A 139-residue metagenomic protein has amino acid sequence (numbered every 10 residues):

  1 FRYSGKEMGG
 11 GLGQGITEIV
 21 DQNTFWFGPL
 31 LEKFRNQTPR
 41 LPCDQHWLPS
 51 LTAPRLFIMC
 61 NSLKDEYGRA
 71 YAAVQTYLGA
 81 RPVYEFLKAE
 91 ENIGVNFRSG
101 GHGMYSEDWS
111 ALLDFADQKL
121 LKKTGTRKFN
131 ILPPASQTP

Functional and structural regions predicted by a protein language model:
F1-P29: Hydrolase active-site cap/lid region
I19-P29, N36, R40-W47, A53-P139: Alpha/beta-hydrolase-fold serine-hydrolase catalytic core, especially in secreted/extracellular enzymes
